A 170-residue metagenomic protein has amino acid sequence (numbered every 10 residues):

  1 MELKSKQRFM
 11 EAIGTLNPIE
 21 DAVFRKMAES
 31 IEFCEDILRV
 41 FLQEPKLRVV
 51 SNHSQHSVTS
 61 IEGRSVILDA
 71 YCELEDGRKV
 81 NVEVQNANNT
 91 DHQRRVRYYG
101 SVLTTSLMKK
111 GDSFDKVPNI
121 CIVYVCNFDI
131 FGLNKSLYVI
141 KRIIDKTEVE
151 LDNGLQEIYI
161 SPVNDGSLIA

Functional and structural regions predicted by a protein language model:
M1-A170: Elongated, amphipathic alpha-helical interaction scaffolds
